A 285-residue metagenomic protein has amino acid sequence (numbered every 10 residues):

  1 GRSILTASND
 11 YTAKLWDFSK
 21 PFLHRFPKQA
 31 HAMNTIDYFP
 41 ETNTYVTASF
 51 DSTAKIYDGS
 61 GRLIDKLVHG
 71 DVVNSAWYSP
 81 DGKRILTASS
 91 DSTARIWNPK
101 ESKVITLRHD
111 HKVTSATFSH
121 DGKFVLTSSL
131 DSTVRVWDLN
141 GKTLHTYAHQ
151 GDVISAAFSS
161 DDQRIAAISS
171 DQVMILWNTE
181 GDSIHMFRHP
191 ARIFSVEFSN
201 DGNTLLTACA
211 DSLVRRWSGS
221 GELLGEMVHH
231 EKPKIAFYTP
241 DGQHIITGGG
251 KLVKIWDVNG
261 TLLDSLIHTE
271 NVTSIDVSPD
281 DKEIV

Functional and structural regions predicted by a protein language model:
L5-A7, T12-Y38, Y45, Y57: An edge-strand/N-cap motif at the start of beta-rich repeat modules
D10-A13, D51-A54, D71, D91-R95 (+4 more regions): Short coil/turn segments within WD40 beta-propeller repeats
F18-P21, D58-R62, N98-S102, D138-K142 (+3 more regions): Short loop/turn segments that connect beta-strands within beta-propeller blades
P27-M33, L67-V73, L107-V113, Y147-V153 (+3 more regions): WD40/WD-repeat beta-propeller blade N-cap
P40-T42, P80-D81, H120-D121, S160-D161 (+3 more regions): Residue-level detector of Asp-centered blade-edge/turn motifs that repeat once per structural unit in beta-propeller
